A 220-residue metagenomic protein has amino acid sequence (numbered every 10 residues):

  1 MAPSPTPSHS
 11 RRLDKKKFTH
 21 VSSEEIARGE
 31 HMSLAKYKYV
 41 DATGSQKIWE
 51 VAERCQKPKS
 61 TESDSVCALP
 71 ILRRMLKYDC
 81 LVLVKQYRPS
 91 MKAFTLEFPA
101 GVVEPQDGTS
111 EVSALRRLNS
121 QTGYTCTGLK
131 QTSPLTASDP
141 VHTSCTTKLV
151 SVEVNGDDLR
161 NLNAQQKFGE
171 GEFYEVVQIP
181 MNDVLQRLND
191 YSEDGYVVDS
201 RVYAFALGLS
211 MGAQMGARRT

Functional and structural regions predicted by a protein language model:
M1-G44: N-terminal presequences and immediately downstream first alpha-helices
A2-P3, T61-I71, L76-R116, P134-A137 (+3 more regions): Conserved Nudix-box catalytic region and its N-terminal flanking loop in Nudix hydrolases and closely related
A2-P7, R11-H20, F94, T143 (+3 more regions): Nudix hydrolase/Nudix homology domain
E24-E25, R54-Q56, P134-D139: Short, solvent-exposed loop/turn elements at beta->coil junctions and helix N-caps that rim active or binding pockets
I26-L69: Acidic, metal-coordinating catalytic segment for phosphate/diphosphate chemistry, firing primarily on the Nudix
V40-T43, D139-N161: Active-site-adjacent beta-strand/loop module that shapes the phosphate/pyrophosphate-binding cleft
T125-S133: A short coil-to-beta-strand element that immediately follows conserved catalytic motifs
